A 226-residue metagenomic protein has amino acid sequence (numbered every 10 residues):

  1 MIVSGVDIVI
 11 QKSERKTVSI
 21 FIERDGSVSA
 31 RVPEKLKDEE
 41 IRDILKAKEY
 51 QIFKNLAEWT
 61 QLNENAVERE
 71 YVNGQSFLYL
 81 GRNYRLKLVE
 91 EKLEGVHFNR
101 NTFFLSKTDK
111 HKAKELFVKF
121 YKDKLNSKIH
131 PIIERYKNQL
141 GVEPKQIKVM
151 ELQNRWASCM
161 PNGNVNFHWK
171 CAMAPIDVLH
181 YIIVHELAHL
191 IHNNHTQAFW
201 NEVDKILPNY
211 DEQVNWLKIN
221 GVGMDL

Functional and structural regions predicted by a protein language model:
M1-H180, L190-L226: Active-site-proximal or metal-binding-adjacent scaffold patches in catalytic folds
I183: Walker B beta-strand of ABC/ABC-like P-loop ATPase nucleotide-binding domains, specifically the conserved hydrophobic
E186: Walker B catalytic acidic pair
